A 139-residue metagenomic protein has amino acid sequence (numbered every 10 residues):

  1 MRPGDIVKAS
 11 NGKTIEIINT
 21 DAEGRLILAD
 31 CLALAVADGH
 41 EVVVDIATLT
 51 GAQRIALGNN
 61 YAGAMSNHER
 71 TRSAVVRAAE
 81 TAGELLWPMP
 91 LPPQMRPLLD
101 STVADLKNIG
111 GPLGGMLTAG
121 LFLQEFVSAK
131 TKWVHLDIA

Functional and structural regions predicted by a protein language model:
M1-A139: A generic structural signal for tightly packed, nonpolar segments enriched in small/aliphatic residues
